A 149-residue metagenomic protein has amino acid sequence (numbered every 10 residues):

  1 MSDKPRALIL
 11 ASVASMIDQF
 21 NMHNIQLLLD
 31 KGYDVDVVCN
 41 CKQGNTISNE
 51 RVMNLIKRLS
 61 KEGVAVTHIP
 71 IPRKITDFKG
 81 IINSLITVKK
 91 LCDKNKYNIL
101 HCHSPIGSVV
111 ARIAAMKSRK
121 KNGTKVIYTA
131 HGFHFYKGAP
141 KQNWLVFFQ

Functional and structural regions predicted by a protein language model:
S2-L8: Extreme N-terminal starter segment of soluble prokaryotic enzymes
P5, Y33, V64, R119-V126: A short helix->loop->beta-strand "cap" motif at the edges of active sites that frequently abuts
L8, H101, I127-Y128: Structural detector of well-ordered beta-strand residues that form the stable sheet scaffold of enzyme domains
L8-K79: N-terminal strand-loop element at the rim of the active site of nucleotide-sugar-dependent glycosyltransferases
H23, N54, N83-K90, V110: Alpha-helical elements of Rossmann-like donor-binding domains used by nucleotide-donor carbohydrate transfer enzymes
K79, N83-I86, N122-I127, F135-Q149: Nucleotide-sugar donor phosphate/pyrophosphate-binding loop at the beta->alpha transition of glycosyltransferases
L91-N98: Glycine-rich phosphate-binding loop signature in dinucleotide/nucleotide-binding domains
C102-G107: Short His-centered aromatic/hydrophobic patch
